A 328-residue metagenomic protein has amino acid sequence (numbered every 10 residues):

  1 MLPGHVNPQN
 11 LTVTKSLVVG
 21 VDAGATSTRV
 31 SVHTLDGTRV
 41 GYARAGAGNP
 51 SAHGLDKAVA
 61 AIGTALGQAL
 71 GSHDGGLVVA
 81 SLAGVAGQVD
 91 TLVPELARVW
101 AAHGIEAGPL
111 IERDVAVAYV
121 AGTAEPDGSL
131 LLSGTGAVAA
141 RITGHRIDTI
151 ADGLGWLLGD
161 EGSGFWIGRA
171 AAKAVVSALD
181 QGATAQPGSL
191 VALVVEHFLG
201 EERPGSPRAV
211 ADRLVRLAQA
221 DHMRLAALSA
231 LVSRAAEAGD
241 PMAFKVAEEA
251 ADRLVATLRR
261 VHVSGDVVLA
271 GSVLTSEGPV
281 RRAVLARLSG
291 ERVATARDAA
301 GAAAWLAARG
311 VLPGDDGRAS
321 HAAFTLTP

Functional and structural regions predicted by a protein language model:
M1-L77, G122-D127, A172-P328: ATP-binding/phosphotransfer module of carbohydrate and carboxylate kinases, centering on a glycine-rich
V18-D22, V78-L82, L110, G128-L132 (+1 more regions): Short glycine-aspartate micro-motif
A43, W100-I105, R146-G155, V284-E291: Glycine/charged-rich beta-loop-alpha catalytic/anionic-binding loops adjacent to active sites
R44, P50-S51, G67-I111, V120-A124: Short beta-strand-loop/turn "lid" adjacent to the catalytic site in phosphate-handling enzymes
V85-G87, S133, A238: N-terminal loops that bind phosphate or other acidic moieties and the adjacent beta-alpha structural core
V89-T91, V117-Y119, V138-A139, L274-E277: Short, active-site-adjacent cap segments at secondary-structure transitions
P109-V117, L132-S133, V293-G301: Active-site nucleophile and cofactor-binding loops and adjacent substrate-binding regions of central metabolic enzymes
P126-L179: Glycine-rich phosphate-binding loop of actin/hexokinase-like ATP-binding domains
